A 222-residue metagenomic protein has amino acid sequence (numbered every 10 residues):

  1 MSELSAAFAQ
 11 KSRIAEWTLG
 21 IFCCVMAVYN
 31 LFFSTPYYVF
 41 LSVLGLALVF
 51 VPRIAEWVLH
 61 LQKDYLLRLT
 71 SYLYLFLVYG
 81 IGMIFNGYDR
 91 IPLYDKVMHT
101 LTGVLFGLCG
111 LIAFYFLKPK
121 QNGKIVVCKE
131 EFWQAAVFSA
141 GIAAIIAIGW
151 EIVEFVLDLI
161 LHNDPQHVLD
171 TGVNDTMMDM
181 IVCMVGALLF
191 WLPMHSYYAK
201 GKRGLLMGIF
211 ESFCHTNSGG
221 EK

Functional and structural regions predicted by a protein language model:
M1-L19: N-terminal membrane topogenic signal
A6-A7, I54-L67, I125-E130: Membrane-interface helix-boundary motifs at transmembrane edges
L31-Y37, L61, I84-Y94: Membrane-interface helix caps and helix-loop-helix hairpins in membrane proteins
L41-L44, Q62-Y74, K96-H99: Cytoplasmic-side transmembrane-helix entry/capping segments in multi-pass membrane proteins
V49-R53, Y74-G82, G107, L111 (+2 more regions): Alpha-helical transmembrane segments of multi-pass membrane proteins
F85-N86, R90-D95, A144-L192: Interfacial helix-loop-helix junctions of multi-pass membrane proteins
G103-N122, L159-P165, M184-Y197: Membrane-interfacial alpha-helical segments at the cytosolic side of multi-pass membrane proteins
F132, N174-K222: Primarily interfacial, aromatic-capped hydrophobic alpha-helices that serve as membrane anchors
